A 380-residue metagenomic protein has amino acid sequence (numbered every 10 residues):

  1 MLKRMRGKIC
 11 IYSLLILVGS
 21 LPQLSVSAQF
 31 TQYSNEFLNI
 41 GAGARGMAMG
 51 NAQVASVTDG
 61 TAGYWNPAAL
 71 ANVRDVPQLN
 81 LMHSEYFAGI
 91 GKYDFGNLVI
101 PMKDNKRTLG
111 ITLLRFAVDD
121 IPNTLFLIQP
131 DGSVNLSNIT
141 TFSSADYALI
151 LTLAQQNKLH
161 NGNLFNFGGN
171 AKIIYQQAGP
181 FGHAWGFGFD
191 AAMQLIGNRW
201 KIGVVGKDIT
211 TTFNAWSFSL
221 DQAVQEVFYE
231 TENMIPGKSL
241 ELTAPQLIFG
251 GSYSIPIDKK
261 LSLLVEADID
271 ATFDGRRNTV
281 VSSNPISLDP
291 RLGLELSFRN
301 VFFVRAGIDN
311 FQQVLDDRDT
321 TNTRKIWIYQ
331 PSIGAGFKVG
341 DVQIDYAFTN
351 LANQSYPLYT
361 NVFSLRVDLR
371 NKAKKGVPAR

Functional and structural regions predicted by a protein language model:
M1-K8: N-terminal secretory signal peptides that target proteins for export/translocation
Y12-Q23: Bacterial N-terminal signal peptides
S27-R380: Subset of outer-membrane beta-barrel
